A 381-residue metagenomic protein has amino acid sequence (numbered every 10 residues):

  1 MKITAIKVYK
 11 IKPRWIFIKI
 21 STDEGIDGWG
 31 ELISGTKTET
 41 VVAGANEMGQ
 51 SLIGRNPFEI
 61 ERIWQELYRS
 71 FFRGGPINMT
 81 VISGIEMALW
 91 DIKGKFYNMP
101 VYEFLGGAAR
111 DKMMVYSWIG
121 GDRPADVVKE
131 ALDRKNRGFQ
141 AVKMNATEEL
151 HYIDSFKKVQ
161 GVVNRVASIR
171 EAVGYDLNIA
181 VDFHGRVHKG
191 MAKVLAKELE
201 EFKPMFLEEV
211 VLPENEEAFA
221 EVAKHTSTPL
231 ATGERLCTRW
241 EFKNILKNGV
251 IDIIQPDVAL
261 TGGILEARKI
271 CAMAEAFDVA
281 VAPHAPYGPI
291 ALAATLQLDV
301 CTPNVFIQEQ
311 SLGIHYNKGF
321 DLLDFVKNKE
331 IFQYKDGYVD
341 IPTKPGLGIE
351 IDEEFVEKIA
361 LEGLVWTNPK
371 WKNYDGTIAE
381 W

Functional and structural regions predicted by a protein language model:
M1-W29, I33, N317-F320, F325-V326 (+2 more regions): Structured beta-strand/loop patches that form or line metal/cofactor-binding pockets in enzymes
I3, G25, M48, I85 (+8 more regions): Conserved, mostly hydrophobic/aromatic
I11, W15, E31-T38, I82 (+2 more regions): Glycine-rich phosphate/pyrophosphate-binding beta-alpha loops
S21-F96, E380: Metal- or metallocofactor-binding catalytic centers and their adjacent structured scaffolds across diverse enzyme
N46-Q50, R55, R62, K203-F206 (+3 more regions): Shared catalytic-loop signature of beta/alpha-barrel
E86-D122, D126: Glycine-rich, aromatic-flanked loop segments that form ligand/cofactor-binding clefts across common enzyme folds
K112-T226: Metal-dependent enolase-superfamily TIM-barrel catalytic cores that perform enediolate-based chemistry
L347-W381: Extended hydrophobic packing segments that form well-structured cores
